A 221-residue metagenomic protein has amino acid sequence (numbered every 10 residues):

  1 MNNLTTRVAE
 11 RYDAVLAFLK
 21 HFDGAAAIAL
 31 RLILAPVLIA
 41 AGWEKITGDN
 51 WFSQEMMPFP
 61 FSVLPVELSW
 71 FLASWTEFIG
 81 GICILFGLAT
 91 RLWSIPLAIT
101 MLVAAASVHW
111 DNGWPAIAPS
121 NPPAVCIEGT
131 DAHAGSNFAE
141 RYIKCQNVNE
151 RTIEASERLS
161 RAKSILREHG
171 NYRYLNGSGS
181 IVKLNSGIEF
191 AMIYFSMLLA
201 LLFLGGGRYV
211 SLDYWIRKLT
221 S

Functional and structural regions predicted by a protein language model:
M1-W51, L64-W75, I79, F86-S221: Extended, low-polarity transmembrane helix blocks
D49-F59: Short Gly/aromatic-enriched secondary-structure transition segments
